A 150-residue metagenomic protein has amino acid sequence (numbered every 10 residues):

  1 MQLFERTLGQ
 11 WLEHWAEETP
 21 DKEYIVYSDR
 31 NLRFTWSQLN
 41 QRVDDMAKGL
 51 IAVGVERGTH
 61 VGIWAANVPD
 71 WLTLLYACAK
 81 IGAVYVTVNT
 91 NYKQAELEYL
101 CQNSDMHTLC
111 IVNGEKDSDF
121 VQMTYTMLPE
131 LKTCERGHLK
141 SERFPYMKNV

Functional and structural regions predicted by a protein language model:
M1-L3, Q38, V86-N89: Short, flexible loop segments at the rims of nucleotide/cofactor-binding pockets, characterized by
L3-I25, Q41: A short N-terminal helical cap/helix-turn-helix that marks the beginning of AMP-binding/adenylate-forming
L12, L74, T124: Aromatic/hydrophobic pocket-lining residues that form π-stacking "cages" and hydrophobic walls in ligand
H14, E18, D45-G49, E130: Solvent-exposed, charged/polar functional surfaces in cytosolic regulatory/catalytic domains
K22-E23, T59, Q122, K148: Extracytoplasmic/periplasmic beta-strand context in beta-sandwich domains, especially the cupredoxin/COX2 CuA-binding
Y24-Y76, K93-E98: Conserved AMP-binding/adenylate-forming core of the ANL superfamily
I81-V150: Structural core segment of the AMP-binding/adenylate-forming
